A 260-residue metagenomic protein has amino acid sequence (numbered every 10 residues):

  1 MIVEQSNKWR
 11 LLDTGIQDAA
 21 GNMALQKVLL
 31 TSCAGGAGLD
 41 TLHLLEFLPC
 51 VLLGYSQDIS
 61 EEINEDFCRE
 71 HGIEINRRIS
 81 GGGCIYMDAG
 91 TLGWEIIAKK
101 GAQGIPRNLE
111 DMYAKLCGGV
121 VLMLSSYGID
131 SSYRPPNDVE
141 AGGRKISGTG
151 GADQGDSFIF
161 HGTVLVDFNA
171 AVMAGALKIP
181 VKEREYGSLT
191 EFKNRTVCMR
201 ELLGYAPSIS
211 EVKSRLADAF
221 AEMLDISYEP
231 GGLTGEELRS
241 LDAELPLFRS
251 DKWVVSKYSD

Functional and structural regions predicted by a protein language model:
M1-E62, D66, E183, T190-D260: Active-site loop/lid in soluble adenylation, ligation, and acyl-transfer enzymes
G35-A37, H43-E46, F67-C68, R78 (+2 more regions): Solvent-exposed alpha-helices and their adjacent loops that cap or buttress functional pockets in soluble metabolic
H43-L45, L52-G54, E74-R78, Y86 (+1 more regions): Short, conserved beta-strand segments within well-ordered enzyme catalytic domains that often line or immediately flank
Y55-G83: Short, His- and charge-rich active-site/binding loops that engage polyanionic ligands
E65, H71, A89, G93-E222 (+1 more regions): Catalytic beta-strand/loop module used to bind and position nucleotide/cofactor moieties in cofactor-attachment
R77, Y133, E229-P230: A generic structural-conservation signal
